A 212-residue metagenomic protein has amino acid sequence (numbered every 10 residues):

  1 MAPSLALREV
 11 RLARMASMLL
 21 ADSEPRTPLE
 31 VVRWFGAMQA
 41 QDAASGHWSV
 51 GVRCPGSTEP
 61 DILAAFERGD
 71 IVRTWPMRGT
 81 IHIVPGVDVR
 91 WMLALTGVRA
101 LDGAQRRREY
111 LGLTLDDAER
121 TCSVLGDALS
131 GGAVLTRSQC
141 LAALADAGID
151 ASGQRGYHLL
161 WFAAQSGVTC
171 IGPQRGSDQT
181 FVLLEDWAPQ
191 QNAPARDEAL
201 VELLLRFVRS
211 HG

Functional and structural regions predicted by a protein language model:
M1-S152: Phosphate-backbone binding and catalysis cores of DNA-processing enzymes
G153-G212: Loop-centered beta-sheet repeat module
